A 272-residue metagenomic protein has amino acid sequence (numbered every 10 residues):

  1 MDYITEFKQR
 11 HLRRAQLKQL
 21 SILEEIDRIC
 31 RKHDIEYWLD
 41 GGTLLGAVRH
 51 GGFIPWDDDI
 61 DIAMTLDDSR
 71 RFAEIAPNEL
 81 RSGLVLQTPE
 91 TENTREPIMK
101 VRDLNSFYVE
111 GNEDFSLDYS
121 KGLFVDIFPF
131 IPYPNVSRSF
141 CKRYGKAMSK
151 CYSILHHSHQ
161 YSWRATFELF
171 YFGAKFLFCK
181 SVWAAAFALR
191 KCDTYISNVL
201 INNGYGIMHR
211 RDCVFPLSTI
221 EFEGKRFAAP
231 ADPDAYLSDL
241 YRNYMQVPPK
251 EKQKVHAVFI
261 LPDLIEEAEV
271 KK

Functional and structural regions predicted by a protein language model:
Y3-H33, A76-N135, S153-Q160, R164-L240 (+1 more regions): Conserved catalytic core of two-metal-ion nucleotidyltransferases
D27-I60, M64, S69-R70: Active-site nucleotide-donor binding segment shared across nucleotidyl transfer reactions
W38, T43, P55-W56, F215 (+2 more regions): Tryptophan-centric aromatic hotspots in well-structured domains and transmembrane helices
H50, E74-I75, S139: Short, conserved acidic/polar surface loops in the N-terminal third of protein domains
I54, M64, S69-E74, N78-Q87: Long, hydrophobic, well-ordered secondary-structure blocks that form the structural core and pocket-lining surfaces
D58, T65, N93, M148 (+1 more regions): Short, surface-exposed, charged/polar-biased interaction segments
P132, Y144-K146: Aromatic- and glycine-enriched beta-alpha-beta binding-site module
V136-R143: A short secondary-structure junction signal
